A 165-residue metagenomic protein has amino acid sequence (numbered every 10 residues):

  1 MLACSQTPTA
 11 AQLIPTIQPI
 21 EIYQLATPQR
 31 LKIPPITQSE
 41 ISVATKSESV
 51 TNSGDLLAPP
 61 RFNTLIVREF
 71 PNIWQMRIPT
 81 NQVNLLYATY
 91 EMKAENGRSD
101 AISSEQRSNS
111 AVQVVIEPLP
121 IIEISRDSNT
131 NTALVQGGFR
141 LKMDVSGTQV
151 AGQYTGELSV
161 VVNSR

Functional and structural regions predicted by a protein language model:
C4-G97, E123-R165: N-terminal small/polar-rich segments of proteins
E91-I122: Surface-exposed flexible segments
